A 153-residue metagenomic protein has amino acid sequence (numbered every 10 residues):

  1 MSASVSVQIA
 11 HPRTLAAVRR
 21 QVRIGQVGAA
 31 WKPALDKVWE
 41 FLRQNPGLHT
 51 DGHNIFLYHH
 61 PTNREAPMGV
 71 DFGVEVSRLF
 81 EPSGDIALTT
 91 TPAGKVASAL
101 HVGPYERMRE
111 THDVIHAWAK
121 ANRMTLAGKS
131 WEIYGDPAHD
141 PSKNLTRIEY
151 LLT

Functional and structural regions predicted by a protein language model:
M1-T153: A solvent-exposed interaction/effector surface
